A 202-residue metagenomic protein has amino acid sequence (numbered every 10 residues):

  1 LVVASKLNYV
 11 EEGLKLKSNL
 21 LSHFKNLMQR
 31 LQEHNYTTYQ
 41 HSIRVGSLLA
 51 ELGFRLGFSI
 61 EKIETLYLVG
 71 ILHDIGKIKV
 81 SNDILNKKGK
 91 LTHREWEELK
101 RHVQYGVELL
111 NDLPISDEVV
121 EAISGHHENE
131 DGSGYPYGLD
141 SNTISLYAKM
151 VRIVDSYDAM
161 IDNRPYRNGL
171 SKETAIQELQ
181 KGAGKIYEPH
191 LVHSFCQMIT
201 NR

Functional and structural regions predicted by a protein language model:
L1-N19: Cyclic nucleotide signaling catalytic output domains
S22-R202: Histidine- and acidic-residue-rich, metal-dependent catalytic cores
